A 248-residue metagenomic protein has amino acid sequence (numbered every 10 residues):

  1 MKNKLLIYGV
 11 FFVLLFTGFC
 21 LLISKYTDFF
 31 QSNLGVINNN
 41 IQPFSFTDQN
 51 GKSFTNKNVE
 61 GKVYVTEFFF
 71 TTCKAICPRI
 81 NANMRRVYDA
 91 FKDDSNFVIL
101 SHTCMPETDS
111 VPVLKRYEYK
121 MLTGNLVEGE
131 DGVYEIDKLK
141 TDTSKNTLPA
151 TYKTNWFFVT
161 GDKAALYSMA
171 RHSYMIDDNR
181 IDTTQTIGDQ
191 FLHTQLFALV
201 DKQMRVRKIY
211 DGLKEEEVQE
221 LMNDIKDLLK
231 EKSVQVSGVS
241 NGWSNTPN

Functional and structural regions predicted by a protein language model:
M1-P43, T47, T246-N248: N-terminal targeting signals for export/organelle localization
I41-Q42, Y64, T194-L196: Short loop/turn microsegments at loop-to-beta-strand junctions
T47-D48, V200: Hydrophobic alpha-helical segments, especially N-terminal targeting/anchoring helices
F54-M84, I99-T103: Short active-site neighborhood of thiol/selenol oxidoreductases, capturing the structured segment around
N81-M169: Structural microenvironment flanking redox-active thiols in thiol-disulfide oxidoreductases
K153-W156, Y167, R171-R180, D189-A198: Structural micro-motif
I181-N248: Thiol-/selenol-based redox modules, centered on thioredoxin-like and closely related oxidoreductase domains
